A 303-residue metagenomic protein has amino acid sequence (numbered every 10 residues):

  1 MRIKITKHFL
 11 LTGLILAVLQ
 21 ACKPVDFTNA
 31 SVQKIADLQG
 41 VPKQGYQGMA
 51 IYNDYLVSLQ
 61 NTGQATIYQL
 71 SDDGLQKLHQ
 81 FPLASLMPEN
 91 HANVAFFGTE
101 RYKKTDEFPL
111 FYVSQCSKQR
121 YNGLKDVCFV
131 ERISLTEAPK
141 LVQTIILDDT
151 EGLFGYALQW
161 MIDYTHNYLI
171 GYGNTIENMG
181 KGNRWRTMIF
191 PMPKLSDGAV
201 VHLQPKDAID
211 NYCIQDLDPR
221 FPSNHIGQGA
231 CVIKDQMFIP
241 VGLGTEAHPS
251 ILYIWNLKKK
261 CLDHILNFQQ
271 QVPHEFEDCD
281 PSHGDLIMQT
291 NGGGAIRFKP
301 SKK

Functional and structural regions predicted by a protein language model:
A36-G63: Beta-strand-rich domains and repeat architectures in extracellular enzymes and scaffolds, especially beta-propellers
D37-P42, P82-M87, I146-L153, L217-S223 (+1 more regions): Surface loop/turn motifs at the tips and blade-to-blade linkers of beta-strand repeat domains
G45-Y52, H91-F108, F154-L169, S223-I233 (+1 more regions): Structural signature of eukaryotic scaffold interfaces centered on beta-propeller domains
G63-Q69, Q119-R132, E177-P191, E246-I254 (+1 more regions): Structural motif
L70-G74, R132-K140, T187-L203, L257-C261 (+1 more regions): Short loop/turn segments immediately following beta-strands, especially the blade-tip and inter-blade linker loops
G74-S117: Blade-loop segments of beta-propeller domains
C213-W255: Loop/turn-rich, solvent-exposed surfaces of beta-rich toroidal or solenoidal domains
C261-S282: Conserved blade-ending motifs and adjacent loop-strand segments that build the rim/top face of beta-propeller domains
